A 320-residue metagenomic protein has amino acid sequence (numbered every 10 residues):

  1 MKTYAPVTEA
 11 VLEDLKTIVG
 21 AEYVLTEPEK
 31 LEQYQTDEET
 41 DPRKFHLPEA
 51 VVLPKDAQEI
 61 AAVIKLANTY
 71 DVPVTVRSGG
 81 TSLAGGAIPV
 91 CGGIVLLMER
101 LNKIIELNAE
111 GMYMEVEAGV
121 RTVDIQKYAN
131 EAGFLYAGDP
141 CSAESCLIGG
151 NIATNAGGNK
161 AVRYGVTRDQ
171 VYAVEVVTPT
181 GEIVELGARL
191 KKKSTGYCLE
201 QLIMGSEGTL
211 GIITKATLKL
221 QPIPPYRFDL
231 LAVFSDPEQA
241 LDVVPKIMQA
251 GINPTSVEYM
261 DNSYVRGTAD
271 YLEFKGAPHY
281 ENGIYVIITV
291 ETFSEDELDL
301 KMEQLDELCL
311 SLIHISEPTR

Functional and structural regions predicted by a protein language model:
M1-R77, S82-S316, R320: Noncatalytic alpha-helical scaffold of FAD-dependent oxidoreductases
